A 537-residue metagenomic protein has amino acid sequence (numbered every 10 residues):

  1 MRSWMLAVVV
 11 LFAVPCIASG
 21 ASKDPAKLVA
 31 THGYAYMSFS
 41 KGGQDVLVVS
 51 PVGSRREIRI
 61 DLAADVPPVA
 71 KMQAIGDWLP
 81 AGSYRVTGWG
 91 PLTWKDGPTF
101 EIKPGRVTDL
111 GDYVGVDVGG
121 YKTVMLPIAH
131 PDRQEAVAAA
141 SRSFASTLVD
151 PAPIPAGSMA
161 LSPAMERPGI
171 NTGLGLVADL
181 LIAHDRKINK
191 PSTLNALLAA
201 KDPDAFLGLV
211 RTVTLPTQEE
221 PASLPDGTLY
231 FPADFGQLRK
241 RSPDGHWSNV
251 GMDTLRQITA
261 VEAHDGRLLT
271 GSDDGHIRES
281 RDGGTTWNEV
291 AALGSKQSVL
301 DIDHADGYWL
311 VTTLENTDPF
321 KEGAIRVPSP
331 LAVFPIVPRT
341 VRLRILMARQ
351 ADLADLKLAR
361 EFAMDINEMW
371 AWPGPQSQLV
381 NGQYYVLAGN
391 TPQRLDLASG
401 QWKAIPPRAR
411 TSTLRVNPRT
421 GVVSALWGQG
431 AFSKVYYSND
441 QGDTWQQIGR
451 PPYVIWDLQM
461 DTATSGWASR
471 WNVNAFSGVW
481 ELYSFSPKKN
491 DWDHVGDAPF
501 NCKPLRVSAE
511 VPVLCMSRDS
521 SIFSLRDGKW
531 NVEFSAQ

Functional and structural regions predicted by a protein language model:
S19-A64, W89-T212, E219-S223, A291 (+6 more regions): Primarily secretory-pathway and cell-envelope proteins
P80-P91: A short, solvent-exposed beta-strand micro-motif common in secreted/extracellular proteins
D204-G236, R256-T259: Beta-strand-rich domains and repeat architectures in extracellular enzymes and scaffolds, especially beta-propellers
T214-A222, L255-A263, K296-A305, A363-L379 (+3 more regions): Repeated scaffold domains used in trafficking and secretory/extracellular systems, primarily beta-propellers
D226-Y230, G266-L269, G307-V311, N381-Y385 (+3 more regions): Entry beta-strands of beta-propeller and related beta-repeat scaffolds
D234-L238, D273-I277, N316-T317, G389-Q393 (+4 more regions): Loop/turn residues immediately N-terminal
K240-S242, S280-R281, L346-A351, R394-D396 (+3 more regions): Conserved Ser/Thr-centered positions that define the repeating blades of beta-propeller domains
F320-K321, I325-V327, P335-V341, L387 (+2 more regions): Short, solvent-exposed loop/turn segments at conserved positions within beta-propeller repeat blades
